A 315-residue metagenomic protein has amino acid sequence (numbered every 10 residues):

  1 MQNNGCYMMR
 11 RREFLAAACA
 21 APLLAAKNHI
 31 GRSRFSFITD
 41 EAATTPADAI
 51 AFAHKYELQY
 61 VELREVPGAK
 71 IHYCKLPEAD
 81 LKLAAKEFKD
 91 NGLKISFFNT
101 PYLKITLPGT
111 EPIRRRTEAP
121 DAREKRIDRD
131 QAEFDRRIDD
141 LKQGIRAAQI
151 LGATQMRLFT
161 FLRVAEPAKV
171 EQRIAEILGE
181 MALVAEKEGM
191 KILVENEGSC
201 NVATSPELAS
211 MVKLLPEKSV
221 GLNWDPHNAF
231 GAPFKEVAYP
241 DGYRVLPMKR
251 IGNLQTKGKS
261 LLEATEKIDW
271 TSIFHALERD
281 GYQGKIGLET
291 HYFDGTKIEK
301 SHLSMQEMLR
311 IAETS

Functional and structural regions predicted by a protein language model:
N3-Y7, R11-K27: N-terminal export signals
A18-K27, F52-H54, E87, Y102-L222: Active-site acidic/histidine proton-transfer and metal-coordination neighborhood in alpha/beta enzyme cores
S33-T39, V61-L63, I95-T100, M156-L158 (+4 more regions): Hydrophobic faces of well-ordered beta-strands that scaffold small-molecule active sites in alpha/beta enzyme cores
I38-A42, V66, T100-L103, F161-R163 (+4 more regions): Active-site beta-loop-alpha junctions enriched in small/polar residues
A43-A53, R136-R146, K235-R244: Short, acidic/polar
A49-V66, G152: Catalytic domains of carbohydrate-active enzymes, especially glycoside hydrolases
Y60, A175-H275: Acidic/histidine-rich catalytic cores of soluble enzymes
R64-A84, F161-A165: Glycine-rich, proline-tolerant flexible connector loops at the mouths of alpha/beta enzymes
